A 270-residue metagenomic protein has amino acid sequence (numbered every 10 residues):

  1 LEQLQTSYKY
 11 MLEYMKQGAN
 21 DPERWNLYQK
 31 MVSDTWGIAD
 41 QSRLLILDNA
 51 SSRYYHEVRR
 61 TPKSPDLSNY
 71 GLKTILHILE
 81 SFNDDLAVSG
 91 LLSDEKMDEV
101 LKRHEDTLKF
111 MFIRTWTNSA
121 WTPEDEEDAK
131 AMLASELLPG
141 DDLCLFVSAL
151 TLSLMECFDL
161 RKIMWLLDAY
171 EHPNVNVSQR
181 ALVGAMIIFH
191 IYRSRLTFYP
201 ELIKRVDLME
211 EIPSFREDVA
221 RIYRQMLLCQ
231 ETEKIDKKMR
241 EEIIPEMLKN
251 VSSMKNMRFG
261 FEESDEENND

Functional and structural regions predicted by a protein language model:
L1-L92, K96-T107: Extended, helix-rich scaffolding/adaptor regions
S7, R103-E105, A134-V147: HEAT-repeat alpha-solenoid elements in large eukaryotic scaffold proteins
L101-E105, W116-E126, S153-I163: Helix-turn-helix repeat elements of alpha-solenoid scaffolds
I113-W116, L145-M155, V183-I188: Structural detector for internal amphipathic alpha-helices that build alpha-solenoid repeat scaffolds
E126-K130, R161-D168, L196-E210, K238-I243: Alpha-helical repeat scaffolds
L143, S178-Q179: Residue-level detector of extended alpha-helical repeat arrays and alpha-solenoid scaffolds
P173-N176: Short inter-helical turns and helix N-cap capping residues of alpha-solenoid HEAT/ARM repeat scaffolds
C229-D270: Extended alpha-helical scaffolding regions
